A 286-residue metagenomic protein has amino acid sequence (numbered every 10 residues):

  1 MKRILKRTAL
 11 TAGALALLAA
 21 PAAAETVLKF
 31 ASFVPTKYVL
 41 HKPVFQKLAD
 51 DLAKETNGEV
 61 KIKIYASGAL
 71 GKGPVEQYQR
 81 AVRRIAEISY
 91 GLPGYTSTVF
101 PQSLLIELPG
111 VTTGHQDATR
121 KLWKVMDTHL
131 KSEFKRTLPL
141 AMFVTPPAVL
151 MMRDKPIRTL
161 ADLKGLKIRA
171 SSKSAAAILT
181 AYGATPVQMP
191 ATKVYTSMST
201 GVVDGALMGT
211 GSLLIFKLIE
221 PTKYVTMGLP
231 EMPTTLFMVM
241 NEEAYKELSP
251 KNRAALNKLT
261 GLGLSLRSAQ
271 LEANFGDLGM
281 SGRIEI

Functional and structural regions predicted by a protein language model:
M1-T11: Bacterial N-terminal signal peptides that target proteins for export
T11-A12, A22: Cleavable N-terminal signal peptides
L15-A16, L104: Residue-level detector of alpha-helical hydrophobic segments embedded in or interacting with membranes
L18-A24: Sec/Tat signal peptide C-region and signal peptidase I cleavage site
E25-Q116, V125, S132-I286: N-terminal secretory/targeting leader peptides
T119: An amphipathic, aromatic/His-enriched active-site/gating alpha helix that lines ligand/cofactor pockets
